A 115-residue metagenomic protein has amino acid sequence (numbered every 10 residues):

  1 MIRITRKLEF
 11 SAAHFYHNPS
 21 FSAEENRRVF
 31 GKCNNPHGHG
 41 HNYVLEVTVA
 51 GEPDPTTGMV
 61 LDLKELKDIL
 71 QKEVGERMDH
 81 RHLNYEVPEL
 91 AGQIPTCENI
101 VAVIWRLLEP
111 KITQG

Functional and structural regions predicted by a protein language model:
M1-G115: Charge-rich, low-complexity N-terminal segments
